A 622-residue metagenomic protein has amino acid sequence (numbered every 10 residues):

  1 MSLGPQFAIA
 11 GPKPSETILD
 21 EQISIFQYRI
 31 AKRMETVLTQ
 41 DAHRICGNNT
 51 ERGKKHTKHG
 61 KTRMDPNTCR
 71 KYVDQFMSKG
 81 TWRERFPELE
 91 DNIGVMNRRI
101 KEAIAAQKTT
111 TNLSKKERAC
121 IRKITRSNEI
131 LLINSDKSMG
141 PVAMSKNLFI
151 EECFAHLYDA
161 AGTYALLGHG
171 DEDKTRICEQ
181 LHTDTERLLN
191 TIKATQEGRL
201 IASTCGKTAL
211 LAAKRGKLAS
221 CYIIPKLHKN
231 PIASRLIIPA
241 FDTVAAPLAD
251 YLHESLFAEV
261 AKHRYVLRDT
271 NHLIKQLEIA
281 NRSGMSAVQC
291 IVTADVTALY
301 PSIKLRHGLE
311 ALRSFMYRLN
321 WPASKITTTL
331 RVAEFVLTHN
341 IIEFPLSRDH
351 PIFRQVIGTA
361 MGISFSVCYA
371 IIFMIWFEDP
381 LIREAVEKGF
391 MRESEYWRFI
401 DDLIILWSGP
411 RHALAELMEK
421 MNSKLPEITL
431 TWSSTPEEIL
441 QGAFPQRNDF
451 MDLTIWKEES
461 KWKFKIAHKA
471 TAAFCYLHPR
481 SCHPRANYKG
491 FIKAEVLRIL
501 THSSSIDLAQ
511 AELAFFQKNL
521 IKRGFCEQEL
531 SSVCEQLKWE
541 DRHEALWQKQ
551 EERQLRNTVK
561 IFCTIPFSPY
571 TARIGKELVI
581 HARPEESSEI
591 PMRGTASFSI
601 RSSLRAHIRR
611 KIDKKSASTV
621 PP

Functional and structural regions predicted by a protein language model:
M1-C221, Q517, V533-P622: Non-catalytic, polymerase-adjacent accessory regions of viral genome-replication enzymes
I121-E129, N134-S138, A143-E152, C205-A233 (+6 more regions): Reverse-transcriptase-like RNA-dependent polymerase core
P141-V142, I232-R235, A246-L248, V260 (+8 more regions): Short helix/loop capping segments that flank catalytic or ligand/cofactor-binding pockets
R176-K226, K262-L273, T293, L299-R306 (+2 more regions): Amphipathic alpha-helical blocks
K214, S394-F399, W432-S434, L440: Short beta-strand
L218-R264, T297-I303, F353-E384, R485 (+1 more regions): Conserved pre-motif C helix in the palm subdomain of viral-like polymerases
K275, A280-P426, G442-F450, E458: Conserved polymerase palm-domain catalytic core
T359, L406-R553: C-terminal polymerase-core module
